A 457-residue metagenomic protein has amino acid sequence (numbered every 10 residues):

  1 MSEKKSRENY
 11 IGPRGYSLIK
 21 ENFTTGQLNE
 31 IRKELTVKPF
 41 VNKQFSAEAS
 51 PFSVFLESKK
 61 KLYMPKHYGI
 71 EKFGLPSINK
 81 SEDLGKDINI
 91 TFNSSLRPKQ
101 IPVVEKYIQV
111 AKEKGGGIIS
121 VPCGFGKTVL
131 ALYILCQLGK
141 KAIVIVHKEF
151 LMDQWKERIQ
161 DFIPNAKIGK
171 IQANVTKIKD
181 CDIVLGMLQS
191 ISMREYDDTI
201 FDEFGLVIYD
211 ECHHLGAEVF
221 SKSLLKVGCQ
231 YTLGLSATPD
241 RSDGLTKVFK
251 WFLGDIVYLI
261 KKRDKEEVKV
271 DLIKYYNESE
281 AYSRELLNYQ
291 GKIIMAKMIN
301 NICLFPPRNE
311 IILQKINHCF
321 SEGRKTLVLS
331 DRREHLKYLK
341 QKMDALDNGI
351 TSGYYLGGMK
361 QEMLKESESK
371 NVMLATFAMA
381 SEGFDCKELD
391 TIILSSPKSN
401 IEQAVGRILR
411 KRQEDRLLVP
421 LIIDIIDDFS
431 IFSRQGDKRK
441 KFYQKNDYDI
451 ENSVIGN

Functional and structural regions predicted by a protein language model:
S77-S120: Conserved pre-motif I regulatory segment
E113-L135: Walker A/P-loop
D153, K167-K179, Y196, L327 (+1 more regions): Conserved helicase ATPase core of P-loop NTP-dependent helicases/translocases
A173-L206, A217-K222: Conserved helix/coil segment N-terminal to the catalytic DExD/H
G205, H213-K274, Y443: Post-DEXD/H (motif II) to motif III coupling segment of the RecA-like Helicase ATP-binding lobe
K247-I273, S279-L286, E402, R410-N457: A conserved SF2-helicase RecA2
Q290-D331, Y338-Q341: Conserved interdomain hinge at the start of the Helicase C-terminal
T351, G357-N446: Conserved RecA-like P-loop NTPase helicase motor core
